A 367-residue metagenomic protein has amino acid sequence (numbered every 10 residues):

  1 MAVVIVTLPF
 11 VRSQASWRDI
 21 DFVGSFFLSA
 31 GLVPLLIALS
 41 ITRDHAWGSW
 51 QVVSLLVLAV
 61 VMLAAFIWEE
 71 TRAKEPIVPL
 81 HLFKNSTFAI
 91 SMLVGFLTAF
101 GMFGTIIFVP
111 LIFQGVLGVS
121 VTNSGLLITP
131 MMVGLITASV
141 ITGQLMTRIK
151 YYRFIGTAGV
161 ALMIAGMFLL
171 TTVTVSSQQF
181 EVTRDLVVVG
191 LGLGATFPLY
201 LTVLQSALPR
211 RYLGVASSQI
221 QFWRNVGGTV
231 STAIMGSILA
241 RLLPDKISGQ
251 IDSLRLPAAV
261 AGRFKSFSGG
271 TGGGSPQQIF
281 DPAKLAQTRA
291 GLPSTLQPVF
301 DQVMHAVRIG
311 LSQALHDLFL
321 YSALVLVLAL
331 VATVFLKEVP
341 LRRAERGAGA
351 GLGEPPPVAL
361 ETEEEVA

Functional and structural regions predicted by a protein language model:
M1-F10, E69-P76, M131-A138, G249-P276: Hydrophobic alpha-helical transmembrane segments
M1-S25, W50-V53, V133: Helix-loop-helix hairpins in multi-pass membrane proteins, especially solute transporters
M1-V6, A64-W68, F168-T171, S237 (+3 more regions): Membrane-embedded alpha-helical segments of multi-pass transporters/permeases
S16-R18, H45, R72, R308-I309: Short Gly/Pro-enriched turn/cap motifs at secondary-structure boundaries
V23-L28, L32, L36-I37, H45-V215 (+5 more regions): Transmembrane core module of solute transporters
N225-K337, R343-V358, E364-A367: Hydrophobic transmembrane architecture of multi-pass small-molecule transporters
